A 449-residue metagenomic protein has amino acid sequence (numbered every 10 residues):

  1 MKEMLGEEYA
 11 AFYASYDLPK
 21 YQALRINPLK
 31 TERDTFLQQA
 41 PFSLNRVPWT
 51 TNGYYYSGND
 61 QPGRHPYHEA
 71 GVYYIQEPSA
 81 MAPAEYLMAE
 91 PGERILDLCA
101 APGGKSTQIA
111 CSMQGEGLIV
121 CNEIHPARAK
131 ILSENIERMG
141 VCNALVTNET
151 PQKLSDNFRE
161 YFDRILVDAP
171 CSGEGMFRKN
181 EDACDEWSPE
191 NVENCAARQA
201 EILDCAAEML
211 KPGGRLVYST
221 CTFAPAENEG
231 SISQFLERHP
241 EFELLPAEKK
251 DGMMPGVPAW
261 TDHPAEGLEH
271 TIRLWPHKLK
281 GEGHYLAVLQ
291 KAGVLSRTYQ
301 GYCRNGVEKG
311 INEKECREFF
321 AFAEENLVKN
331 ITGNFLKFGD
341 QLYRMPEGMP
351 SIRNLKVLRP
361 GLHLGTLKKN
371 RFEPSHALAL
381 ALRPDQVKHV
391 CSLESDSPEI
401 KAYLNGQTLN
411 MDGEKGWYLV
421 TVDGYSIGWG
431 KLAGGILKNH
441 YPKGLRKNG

Functional and structural regions predicted by a protein language model:
M1-M4, E8-L37, K280-H284, A292-G449: Polybasic, low-complexity RNA-engagement segments
R25-M81: Conserved AdoMet
G92-A101: Conserved class I S-adenosyl-L-methionine
P102-G115: Conserved SAM-binding loop of SAM-dependent methyltransferases across substrates and taxa, primarily the Class I
Q114, L210-P212: Helix-to-beta-strand junctions that scaffold the AdoMet/dcAdoMet cofactor pocket in Class I SAM-dependent enzymes
N122-E160: S-adenosyl-L-methionine
A127, R164-D204, C221-N228, P255-W260: Mobile active-site "lid"/loop adjacent to the S-adenosyl-L-methionine
F162, R215-Y218, F223-Y343: Class I S-adenosyl-L-methionine
